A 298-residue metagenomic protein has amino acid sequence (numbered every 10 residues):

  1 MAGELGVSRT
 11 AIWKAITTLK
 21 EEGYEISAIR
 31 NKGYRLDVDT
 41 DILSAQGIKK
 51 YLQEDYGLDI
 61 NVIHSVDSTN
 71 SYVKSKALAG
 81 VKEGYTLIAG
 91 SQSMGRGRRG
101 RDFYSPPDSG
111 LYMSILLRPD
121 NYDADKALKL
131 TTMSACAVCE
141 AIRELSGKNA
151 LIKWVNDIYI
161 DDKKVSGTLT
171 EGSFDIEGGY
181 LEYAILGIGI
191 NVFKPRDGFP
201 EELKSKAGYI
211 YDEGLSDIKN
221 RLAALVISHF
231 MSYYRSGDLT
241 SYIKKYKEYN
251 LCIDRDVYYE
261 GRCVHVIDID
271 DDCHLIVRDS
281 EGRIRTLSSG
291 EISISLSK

Functional and structural regions predicted by a protein language model:
M1-E144, S166: N-terminal lobe of the biotin/lipoate ligase/transferase fold
A2-V7, T17, E21-E22, D120-A150 (+1 more regions): Long, positively charged amphipathic alpha-helical accessory segments at protein N-termini or as interdomain linkers
S27-I29, K153, E171: Solvent-exposed beta-strand sheet faces enriched in polar/charged residues
D37-D39, K153, E260: A structural detector for beta-sheet-dominated domains
H64, I152-W154: Short loop/edge segments at beta-strand edges and connector loops that shape dinucleotide/nucleotide cofactor-binding
Y85, A150-L151: Short, surface-exposed helix-loop/turn micro-motifs enriched in polar/charged residues
